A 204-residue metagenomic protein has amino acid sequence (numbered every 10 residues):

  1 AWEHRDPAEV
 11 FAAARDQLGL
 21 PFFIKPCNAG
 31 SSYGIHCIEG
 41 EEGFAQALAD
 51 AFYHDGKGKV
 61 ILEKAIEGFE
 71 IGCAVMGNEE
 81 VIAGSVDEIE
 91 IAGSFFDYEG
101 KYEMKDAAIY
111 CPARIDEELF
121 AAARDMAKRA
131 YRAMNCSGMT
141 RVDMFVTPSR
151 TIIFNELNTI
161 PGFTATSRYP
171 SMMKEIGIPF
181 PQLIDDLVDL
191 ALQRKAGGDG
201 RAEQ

Functional and structural regions predicted by a protein language model:
A1-H4, S32-I38: Flexible, glycine/proline-enriched loop segments at strand-loop-helix junctions that form or flank small-ligand binding
W2-P7, F69-I71: Active-site glycine- and acidic-residue-rich loops that bind and position anionic ligands or nucleotide-like cofactors
D6-A14: A short helix/loop element that forms part of the nucleotide-sugar donor recognition site in Leloir-type
A14-Y33, G56-E67: ATP-grasp fold ATP-binding core
P26-C27, A51, K64-A65, Y131-N135: Short Gly/Pro-enriched turn/cap motifs at secondary-structure boundaries
A29, G43, R168: Residue-level recognition of oxygen-bearing side chains
H36-D125, V146, T151-I153: Phosphate-binding site of ATP-dependent enzymes
D116-Q204: ATP-dependent carboxylate activation and anion-phosphoryl transfer catalytic cores that bind Mg-ATP to form
